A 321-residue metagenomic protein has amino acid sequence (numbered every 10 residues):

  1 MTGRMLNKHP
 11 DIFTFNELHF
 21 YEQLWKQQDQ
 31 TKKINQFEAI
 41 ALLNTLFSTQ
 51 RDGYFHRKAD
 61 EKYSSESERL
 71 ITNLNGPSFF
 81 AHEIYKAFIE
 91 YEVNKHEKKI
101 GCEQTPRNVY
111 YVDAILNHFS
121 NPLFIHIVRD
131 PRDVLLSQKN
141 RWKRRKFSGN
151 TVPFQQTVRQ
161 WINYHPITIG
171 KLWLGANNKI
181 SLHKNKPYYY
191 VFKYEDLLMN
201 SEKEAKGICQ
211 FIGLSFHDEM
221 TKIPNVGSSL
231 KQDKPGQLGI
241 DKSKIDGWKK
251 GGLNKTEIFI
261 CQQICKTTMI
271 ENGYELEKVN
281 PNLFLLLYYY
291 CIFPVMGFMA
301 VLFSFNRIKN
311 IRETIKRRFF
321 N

Functional and structural regions predicted by a protein language model:
M1-I12: A conserved segment at the C-terminal end of the G1
F13, L123-I125, Y190-F192: Hydrophobic/aromatic beta-strand patches that form the interior of the parallel beta-sheet core in alpha/beta enzyme
F15-L18, D218-M220: Catalytic beta-strand/loop signature of glycosyltransferases that borders the donor
E17, P106, R129: Histidine-centered beta-alpha loop that forms part of the nucleotide-sugar donor binding/catalytic region in diverse
E17-E103, R145-V158, I162: PAPS-dependent sulfation machinery
P77-K95, V109-Y110, H118, V128-T221 (+2 more regions): PAPS-dependent sulfotransferase catalytic domain
K139-S148, N177, S181-K184, Q210-N321: PAPS-dependent sulfotransferases, especially Golgi type II membrane carbohydrate sulfotransferases
